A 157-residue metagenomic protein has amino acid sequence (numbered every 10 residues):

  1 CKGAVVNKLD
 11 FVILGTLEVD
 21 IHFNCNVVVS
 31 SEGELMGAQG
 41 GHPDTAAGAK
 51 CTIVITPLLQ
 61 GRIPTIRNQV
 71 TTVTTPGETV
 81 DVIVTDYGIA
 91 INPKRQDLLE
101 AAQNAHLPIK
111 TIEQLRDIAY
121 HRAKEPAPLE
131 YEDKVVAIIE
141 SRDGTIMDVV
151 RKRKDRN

Functional and structural regions predicted by a protein language model:
C1-N157: Conserved phosphate- and dinucleotide-binding cores of soluble alpha/beta proteins, encompassing both enzyme active
